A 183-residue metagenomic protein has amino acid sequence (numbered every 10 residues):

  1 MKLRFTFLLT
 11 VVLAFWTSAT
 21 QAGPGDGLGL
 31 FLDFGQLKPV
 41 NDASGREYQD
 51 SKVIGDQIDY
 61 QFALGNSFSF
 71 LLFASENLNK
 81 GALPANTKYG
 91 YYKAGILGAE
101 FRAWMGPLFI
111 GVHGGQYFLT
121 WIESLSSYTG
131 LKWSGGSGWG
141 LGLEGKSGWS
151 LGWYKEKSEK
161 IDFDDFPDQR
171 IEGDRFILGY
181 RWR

Functional and structural regions predicted by a protein language model:
M1-G25: Cleavable N-terminal export/targeting peptides
W16, Q21, G65, E100-F101 (+2 more regions): Short stretches within intrinsically disordered, low-complexity N-terminal or propeptide regions
T20-L71, S75-K80, I171-R183: Short glycine/proline- and aromatic-enriched beta-strand/turn motifs that initiate or cap beta-hairpins
D26, D50-I58, L78, Y89-L97 (+5 more regions): Residues that define the transmembrane beta-barrel architecture of outer-membrane proteins
D26-L28, N66-L72, P107-I110, K146-W153: Repeated loop/turn-to-beta-strand initiation elements of outer-membrane beta-barrel proteins
L32-V40, F62, A74-A82, K93 (+4 more regions): Transmembrane beta-strands of outer-membrane beta-barrel pores
K38-Q49, G81-G90, T120-L131, I161-Q169: Outer-membrane beta-barrel translocator domains and adjoining extracellular loop/strand segments of Gram-negative
V40, W133-R183: Predominantly the C-terminal beta-signal and adjacent terminal strand-loop region of outer-membrane beta-barrel
